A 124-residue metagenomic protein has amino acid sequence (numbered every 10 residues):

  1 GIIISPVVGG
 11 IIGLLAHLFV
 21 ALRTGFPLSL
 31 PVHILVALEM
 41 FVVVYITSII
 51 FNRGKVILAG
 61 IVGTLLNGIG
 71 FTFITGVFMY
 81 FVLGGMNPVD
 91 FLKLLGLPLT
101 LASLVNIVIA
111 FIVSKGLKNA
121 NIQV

Functional and structural regions predicted by a protein language model:
G1-V124: Loop-helix junctions at membrane interfaces
